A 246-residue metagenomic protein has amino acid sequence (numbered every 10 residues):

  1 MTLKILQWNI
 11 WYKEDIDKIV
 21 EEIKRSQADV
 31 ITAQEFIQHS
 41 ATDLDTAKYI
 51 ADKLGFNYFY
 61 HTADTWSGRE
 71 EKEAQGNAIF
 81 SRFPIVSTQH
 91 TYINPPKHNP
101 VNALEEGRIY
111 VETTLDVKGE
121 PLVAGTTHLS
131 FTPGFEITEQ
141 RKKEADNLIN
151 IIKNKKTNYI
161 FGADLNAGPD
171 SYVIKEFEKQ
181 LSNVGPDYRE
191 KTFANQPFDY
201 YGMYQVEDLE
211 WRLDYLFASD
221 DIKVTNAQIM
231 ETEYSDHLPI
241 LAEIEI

Functional and structural regions predicted by a protein language model:
M1-F56, Y60-E73, D146, I246: N-terminal, active-site-proximal structural segment of metallo-dependent hydrolase catalytic domains
T2-W11, Q89-T91, P121-F131: Active-site-proximal beta-strand elements of phosphoester/diester hydrolases
Y12-D15, Q38-T42, S67-R69, H98 (+3 more regions): Active-site environment of divalent metal-dependent phosphoester hydrolases
T32-Q34, Y60-T62, I160-D164, N183-P186: Active-site neighborhood of phospho(di)ester-bond hydrolases with catalytic His/Asp-centered motifs
E35-P121, Q228-E231: Structured beta-strand-rich core segments of catalytic domains in phosphoester-bond hydrolases
E112-G125, T138-G162: His/acidic metal-ligating clusters that form di-metal
H128-L148, P169-E178: Active-site-proximal segments of metal-dependent phosphoesterases and phosphodiesterases across multiple
K153-Y159, N166-I246: Metal-dependent phosphoester-hydrolase catalytic domains
